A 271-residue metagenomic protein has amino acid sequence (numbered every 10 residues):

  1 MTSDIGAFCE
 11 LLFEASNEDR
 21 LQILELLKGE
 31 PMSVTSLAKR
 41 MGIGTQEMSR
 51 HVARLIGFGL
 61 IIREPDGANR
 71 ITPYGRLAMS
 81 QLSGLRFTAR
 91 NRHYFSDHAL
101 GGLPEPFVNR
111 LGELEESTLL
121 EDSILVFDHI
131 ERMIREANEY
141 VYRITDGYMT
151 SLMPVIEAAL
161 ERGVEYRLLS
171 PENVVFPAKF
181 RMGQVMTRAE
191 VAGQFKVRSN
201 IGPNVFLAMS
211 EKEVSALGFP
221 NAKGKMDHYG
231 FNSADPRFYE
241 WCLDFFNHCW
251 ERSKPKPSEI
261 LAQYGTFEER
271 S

Functional and structural regions predicted by a protein language model:
M1-L85: Basic, Lys/Arg-rich alpha-helical nucleic-acid-recognition elements, primarily the DNA-binding modules of transcription
V34, T145, S170, A216-F219: Short beta-strand/turn micro-motifs composed of small residues that flank or help shape donor/cofactor-binding pockets
G84-R135, E139-Y140: Amphipathic alpha-helical dimerization/coiled-coil segments that flank or bridge DNA-binding/regulatory modules
L100-P104, N232-K254: Short, solvent-exposed cationic patches
H129-V185: Primarily the HKD phosphodiesterase
P171-F206, E211-K212: HKD-type phospholipase D/PLD-like phosphodiesterase module
K196-F238, F246: HKD (HxKxxxxD) catalytic microenvironment of the phospholipase D
L243-S271: Cysteine/selenocysteine-centered motifs that mediate thiol-based redox chemistry or coordinate metal-sulfur cofactors
